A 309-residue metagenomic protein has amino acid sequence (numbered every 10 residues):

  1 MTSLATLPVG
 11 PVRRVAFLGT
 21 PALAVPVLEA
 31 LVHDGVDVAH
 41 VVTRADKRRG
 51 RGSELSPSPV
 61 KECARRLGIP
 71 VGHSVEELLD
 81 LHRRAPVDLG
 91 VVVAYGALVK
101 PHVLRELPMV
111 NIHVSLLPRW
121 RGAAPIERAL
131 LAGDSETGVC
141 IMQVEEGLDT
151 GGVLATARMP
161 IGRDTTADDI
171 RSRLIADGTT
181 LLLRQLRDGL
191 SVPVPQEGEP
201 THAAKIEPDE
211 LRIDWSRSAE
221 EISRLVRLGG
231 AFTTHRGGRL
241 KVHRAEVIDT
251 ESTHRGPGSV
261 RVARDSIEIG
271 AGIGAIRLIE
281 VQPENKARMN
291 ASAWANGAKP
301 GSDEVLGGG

Functional and structural regions predicted by a protein language model:
T2-P8, E197-G309: Internal anion-binding site segments
T2-R51: N-terminal Rossmann-like dinucleotide-binding module
V12, P86-V87: Short, high-confidence coil segments that cap the C-terminus of an alpha-helix and link into the following beta-strand
L31, E62-G68, D134, V226: A generic structural signal for well-ordered alpha-helical segments
H33, L89-A203: Donor/substrate-binding cores of folate-linked one-carbon enzymes
K47-R65: N-terminal beta-loop-helix "entrance" segment that forms/cooperates in small-molecule cofactor or anionic ligand
P70-V75: Short acidic-hydrophobic, aromatic-tinged amphipathic segments that line or gate anion-handling sites
E77-P86: Short amphipathic alpha-helix with an adjacent loop that forms part of the alpha/beta core around
